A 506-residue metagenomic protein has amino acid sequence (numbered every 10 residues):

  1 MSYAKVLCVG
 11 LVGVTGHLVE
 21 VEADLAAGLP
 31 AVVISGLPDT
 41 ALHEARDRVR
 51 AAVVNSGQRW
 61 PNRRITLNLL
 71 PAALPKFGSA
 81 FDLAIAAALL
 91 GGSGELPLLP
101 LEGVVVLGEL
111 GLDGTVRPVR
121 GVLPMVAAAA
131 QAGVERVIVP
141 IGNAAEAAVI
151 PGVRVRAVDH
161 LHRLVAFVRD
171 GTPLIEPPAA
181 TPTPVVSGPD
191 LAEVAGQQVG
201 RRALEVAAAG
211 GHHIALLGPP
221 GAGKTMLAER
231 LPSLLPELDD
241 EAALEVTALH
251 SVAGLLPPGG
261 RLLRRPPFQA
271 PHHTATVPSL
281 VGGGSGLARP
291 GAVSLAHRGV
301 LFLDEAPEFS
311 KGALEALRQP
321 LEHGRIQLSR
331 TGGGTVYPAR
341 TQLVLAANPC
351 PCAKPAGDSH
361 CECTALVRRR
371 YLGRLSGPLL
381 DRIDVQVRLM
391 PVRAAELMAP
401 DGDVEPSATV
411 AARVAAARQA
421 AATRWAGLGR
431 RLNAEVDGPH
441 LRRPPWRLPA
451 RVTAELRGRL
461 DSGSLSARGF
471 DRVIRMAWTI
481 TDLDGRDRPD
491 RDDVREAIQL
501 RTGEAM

Functional and structural regions predicted by a protein language model:
M1-A215, A222-T225, S329, R488-M506: Peripheral, non-AAA+ core regions of ATP-driven protein-machinery
S35-R46, P61, N68-G78, A288 (+1 more regions): Basic, amphipathic alpha-helical bundle interface domains used for macromolecular binding and assembly
G111, V300, A306-E308, E315-R318: Catalytic acidic motif of RecA-like/P-loop NTPases
E205, P266-P267, P278-L301, G333-G334: Conserved alpha-helical scaffold flanking the Walker A/P-loop in AAA+ ATPase domains
L216-P258: Walker A/P-loop
G218, G282, E305: The Walker A (P-loop) glycine that initiates the GxxxxGKT/S ATP-binding motif of P-loop NTPases
L235-D240, E245-A248, V252, P266-S285: AAA+ P-loop NTPase catalytic core and its hallmark functional loops
